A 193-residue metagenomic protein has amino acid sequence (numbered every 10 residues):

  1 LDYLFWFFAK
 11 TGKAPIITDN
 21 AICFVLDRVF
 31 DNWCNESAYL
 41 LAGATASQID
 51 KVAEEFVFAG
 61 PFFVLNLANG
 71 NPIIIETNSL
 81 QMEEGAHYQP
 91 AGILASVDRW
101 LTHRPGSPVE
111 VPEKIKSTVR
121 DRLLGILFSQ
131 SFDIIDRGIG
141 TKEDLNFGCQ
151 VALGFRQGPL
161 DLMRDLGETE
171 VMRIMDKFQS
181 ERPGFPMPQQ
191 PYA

Functional and structural regions predicted by a protein language model:
L1-A193: N-terminal glycine-rich phosphate-binding loop for ADP-containing cofactors
